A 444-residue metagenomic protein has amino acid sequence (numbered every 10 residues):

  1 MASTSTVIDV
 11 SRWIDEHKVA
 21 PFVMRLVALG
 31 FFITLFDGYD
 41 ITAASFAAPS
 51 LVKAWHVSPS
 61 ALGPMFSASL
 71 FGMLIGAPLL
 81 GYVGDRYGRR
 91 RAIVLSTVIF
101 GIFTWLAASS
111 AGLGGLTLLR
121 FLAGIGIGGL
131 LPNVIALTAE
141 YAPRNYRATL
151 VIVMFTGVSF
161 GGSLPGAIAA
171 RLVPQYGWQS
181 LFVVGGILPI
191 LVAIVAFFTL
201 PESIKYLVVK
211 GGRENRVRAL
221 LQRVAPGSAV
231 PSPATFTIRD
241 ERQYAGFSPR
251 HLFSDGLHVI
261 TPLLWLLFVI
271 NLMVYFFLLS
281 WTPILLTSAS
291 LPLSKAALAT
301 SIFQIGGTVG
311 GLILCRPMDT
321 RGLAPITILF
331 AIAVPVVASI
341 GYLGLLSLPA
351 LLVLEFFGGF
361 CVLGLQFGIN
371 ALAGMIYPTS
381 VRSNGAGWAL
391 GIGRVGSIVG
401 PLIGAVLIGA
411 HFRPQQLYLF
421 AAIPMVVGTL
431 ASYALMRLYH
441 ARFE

Functional and structural regions predicted by a protein language model:
M1-E16, L200-G256: Intracellular cytosolic loops and amphipathic helices of Major Facilitator Superfamily
M1-Y39: Cytosolic juxtamembrane N-terminal segment immediately preceding the first transmembrane helix of multi-pass
A44-S45, F253-G311: Extracytoplasmic gate region of multi-pass secondary transporters
H56, G88, S109-G115, P143 (+1 more regions): Helix-breaking motifs and short loop linkers at transmembrane-helix boundaries and internal kinks in secondary membrane
I75-L113: Conserved MFS/SLC helix-loop-helix module at the cytosolic interface between two early adjacent transmembrane helices
L119-T156: Cytoplasmic helix-loop-helix junction between adjacent transmembrane helices in 12-TM secondary transporters
A148-P174, L188-P189, L390-G400: Glycine-rich segments within core transmembrane alpha-helices of 12-TM secondary carriers
M318-I369: C-terminal transmembrane helical hairpin of 12-TM major facilitator-type secondary transporters
